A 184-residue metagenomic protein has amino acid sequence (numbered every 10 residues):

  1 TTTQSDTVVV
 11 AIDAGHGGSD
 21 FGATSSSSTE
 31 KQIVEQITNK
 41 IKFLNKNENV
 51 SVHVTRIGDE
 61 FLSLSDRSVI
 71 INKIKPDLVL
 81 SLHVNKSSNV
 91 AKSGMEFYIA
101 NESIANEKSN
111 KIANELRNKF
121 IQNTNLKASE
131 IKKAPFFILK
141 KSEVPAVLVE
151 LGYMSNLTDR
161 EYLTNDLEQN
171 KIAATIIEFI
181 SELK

Functional and structural regions predicted by a protein language model:
T1-N114, Q122, N170, A174: Catalytic-core regions of hydrolytic enzymes
V52, N123, A128, A146-V149: Hydrophobic anchor at the start of a short beta-strand that flanks the dinucleotide cofactor-binding loop
I74, S81, N85-N89, E130-K184: Active-site-adjacent mobile loop/cap segments within catalytic or ligand-binding domains
S93-M95, K127, K132: Generic structural motif recognizing short loop/turn segments at the entrances and edges of beta-strands
K119: N-terminal, positively charged regions that mediate nucleic acid binding
